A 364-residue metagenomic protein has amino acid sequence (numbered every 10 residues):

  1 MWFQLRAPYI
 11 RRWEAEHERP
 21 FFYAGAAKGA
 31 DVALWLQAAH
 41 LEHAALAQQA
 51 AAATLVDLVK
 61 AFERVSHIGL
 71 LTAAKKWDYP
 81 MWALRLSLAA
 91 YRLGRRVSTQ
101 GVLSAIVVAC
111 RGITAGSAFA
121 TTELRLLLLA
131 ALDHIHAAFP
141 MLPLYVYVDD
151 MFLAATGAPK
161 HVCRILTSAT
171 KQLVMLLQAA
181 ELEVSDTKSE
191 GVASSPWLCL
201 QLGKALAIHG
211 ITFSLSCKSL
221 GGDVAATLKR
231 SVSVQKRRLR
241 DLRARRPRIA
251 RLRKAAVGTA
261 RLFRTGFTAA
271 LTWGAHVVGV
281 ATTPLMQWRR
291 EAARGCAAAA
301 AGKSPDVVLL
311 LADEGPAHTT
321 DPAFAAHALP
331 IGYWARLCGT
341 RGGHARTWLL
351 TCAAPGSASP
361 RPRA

Functional and structural regions predicted by a protein language model:
M1-A364: Nucleic-acid-interacting cores, centered on viral/eukaryotic replication and modification enzymes
